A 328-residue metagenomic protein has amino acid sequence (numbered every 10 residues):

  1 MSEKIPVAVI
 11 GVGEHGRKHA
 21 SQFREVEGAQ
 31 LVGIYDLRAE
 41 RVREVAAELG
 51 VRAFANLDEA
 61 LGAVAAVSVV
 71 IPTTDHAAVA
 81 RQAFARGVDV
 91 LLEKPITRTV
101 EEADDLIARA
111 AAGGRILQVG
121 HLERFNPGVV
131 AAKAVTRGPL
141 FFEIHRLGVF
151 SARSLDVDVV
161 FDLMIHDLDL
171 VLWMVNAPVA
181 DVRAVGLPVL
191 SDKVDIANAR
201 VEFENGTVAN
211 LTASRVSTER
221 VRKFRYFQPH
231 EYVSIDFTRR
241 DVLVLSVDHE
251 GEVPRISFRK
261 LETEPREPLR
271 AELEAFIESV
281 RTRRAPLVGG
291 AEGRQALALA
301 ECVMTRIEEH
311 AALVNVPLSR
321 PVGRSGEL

Functional and structural regions predicted by a protein language model:
M1, A66-V69, A275-L328: C-terminal helix-rich "cap/oligomerization" subdomain common to oxidoreductases
M1-E48, V171: N-terminal Rossmann-like dinucleotide-binding module
H19, L49-I107: Beta-loop-alpha module in the N-terminal Rossmann-like domain of NAD(P)-dependent dehydrogenases, especially those
L37, K260-E274, V288: Active-site loop of classical SDR/Rossmann-like NAD(P)-dependent oxidoreductases, centered on the catalytic Tyr-X3-Lys
A55, L92-E93, L117-V119, I235: Hydrophobic residues in well-ordered beta-strands that form the structural core
T97-S154: A contiguous active-site-proximal alpha/beta segment in oxidoreductase catalytic domains
G120-P127, F150-V179, E292-G293: Mid-domain beta-loop-alpha active-site segment that forms a flexible, acidic cofactor/metal-binding surface
L168-D241, R270-R284, S319-L328: Contiguous beta-strand/loop segments that form the cofactor/metal-binding neighborhood of enzyme cores
